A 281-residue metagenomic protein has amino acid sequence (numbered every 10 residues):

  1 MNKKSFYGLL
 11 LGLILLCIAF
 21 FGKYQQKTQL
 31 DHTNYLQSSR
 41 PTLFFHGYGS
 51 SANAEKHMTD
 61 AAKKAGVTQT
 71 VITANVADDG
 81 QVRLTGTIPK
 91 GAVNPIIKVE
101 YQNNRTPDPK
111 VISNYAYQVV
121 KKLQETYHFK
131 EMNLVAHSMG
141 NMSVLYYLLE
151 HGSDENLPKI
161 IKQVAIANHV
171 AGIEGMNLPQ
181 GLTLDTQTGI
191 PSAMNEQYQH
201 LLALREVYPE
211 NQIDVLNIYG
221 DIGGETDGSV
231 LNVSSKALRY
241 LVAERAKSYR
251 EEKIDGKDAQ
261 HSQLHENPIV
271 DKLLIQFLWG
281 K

Functional and structural regions predicted by a protein language model:
M1-K4: Short, Lys/Arg-rich N-terminal segment immediately upstream of the first membrane anchor
F6-L9, C17-V135, M139-K281: Lipid deacylating catalytic domains
